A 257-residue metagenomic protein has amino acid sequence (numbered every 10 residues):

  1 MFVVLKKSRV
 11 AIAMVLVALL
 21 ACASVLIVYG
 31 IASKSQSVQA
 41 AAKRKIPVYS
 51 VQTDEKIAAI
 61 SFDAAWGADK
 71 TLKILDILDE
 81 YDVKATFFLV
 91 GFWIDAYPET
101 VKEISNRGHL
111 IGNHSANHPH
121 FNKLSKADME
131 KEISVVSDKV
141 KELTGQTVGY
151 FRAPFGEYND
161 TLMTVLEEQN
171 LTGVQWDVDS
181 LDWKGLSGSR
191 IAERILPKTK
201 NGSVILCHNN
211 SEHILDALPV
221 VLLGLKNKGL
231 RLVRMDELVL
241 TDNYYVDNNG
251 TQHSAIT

Functional and structural regions predicted by a protein language model:
M1-S61, D76-T86, K200-T257: Terminal accessory/targeting
F2-L5, A23, A32, Q52 (+10 more regions): Generic signature of intrinsically disordered, low-complexity segments enriched in small/polar residues
Q36-L124, D128-K139, Q146, L240: Active-site beta->alpha N-cap acidic-glycine motif
K73, P119-T257: Catalytic domains of cell-wall/extracellular-matrix polysaccharide-remodeling enzymes, centered on de-N-acetylation
